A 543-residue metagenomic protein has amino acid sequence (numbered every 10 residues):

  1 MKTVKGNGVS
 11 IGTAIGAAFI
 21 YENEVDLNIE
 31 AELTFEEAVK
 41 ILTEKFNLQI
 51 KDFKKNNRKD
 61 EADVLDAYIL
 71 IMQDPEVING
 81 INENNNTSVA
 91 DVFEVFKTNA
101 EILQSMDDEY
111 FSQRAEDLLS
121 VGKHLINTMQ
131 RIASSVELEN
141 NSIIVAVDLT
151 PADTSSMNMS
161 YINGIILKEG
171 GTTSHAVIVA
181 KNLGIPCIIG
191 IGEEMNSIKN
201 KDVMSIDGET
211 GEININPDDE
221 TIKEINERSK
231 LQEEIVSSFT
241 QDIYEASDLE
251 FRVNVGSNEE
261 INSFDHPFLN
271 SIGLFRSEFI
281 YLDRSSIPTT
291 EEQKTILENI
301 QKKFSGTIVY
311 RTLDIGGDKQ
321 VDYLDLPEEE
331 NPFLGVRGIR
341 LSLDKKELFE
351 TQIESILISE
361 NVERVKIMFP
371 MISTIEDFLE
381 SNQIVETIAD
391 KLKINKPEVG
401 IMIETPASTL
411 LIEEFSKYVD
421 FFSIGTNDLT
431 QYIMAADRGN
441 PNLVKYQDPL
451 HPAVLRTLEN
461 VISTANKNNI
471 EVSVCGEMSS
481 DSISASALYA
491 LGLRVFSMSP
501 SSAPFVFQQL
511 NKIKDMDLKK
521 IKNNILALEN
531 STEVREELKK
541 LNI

Functional and structural regions predicted by a protein language model:
M1-K303, I308-I315, K345, Q352-I353 (+4 more regions): Non-catalytic, soluble scaffold/interaction modules
E233-I543: Conserved alpha/beta-domain cores
